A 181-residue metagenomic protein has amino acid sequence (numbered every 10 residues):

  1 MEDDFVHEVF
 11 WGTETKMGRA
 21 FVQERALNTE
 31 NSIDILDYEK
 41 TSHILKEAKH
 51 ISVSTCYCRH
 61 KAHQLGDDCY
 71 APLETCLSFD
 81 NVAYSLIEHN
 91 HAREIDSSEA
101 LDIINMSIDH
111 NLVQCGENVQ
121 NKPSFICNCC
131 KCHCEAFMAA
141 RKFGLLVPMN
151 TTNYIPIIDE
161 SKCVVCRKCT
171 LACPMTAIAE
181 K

Functional and structural regions predicted by a protein language model:
M1-C134, M138: Iron-sulfur-associated redox domains of electron-transfer enzymes in respiratory and anaerobic energy metabolism
V113-N121, F143-K181: Ferredoxin-like iron-sulfur electron-transfer modules
